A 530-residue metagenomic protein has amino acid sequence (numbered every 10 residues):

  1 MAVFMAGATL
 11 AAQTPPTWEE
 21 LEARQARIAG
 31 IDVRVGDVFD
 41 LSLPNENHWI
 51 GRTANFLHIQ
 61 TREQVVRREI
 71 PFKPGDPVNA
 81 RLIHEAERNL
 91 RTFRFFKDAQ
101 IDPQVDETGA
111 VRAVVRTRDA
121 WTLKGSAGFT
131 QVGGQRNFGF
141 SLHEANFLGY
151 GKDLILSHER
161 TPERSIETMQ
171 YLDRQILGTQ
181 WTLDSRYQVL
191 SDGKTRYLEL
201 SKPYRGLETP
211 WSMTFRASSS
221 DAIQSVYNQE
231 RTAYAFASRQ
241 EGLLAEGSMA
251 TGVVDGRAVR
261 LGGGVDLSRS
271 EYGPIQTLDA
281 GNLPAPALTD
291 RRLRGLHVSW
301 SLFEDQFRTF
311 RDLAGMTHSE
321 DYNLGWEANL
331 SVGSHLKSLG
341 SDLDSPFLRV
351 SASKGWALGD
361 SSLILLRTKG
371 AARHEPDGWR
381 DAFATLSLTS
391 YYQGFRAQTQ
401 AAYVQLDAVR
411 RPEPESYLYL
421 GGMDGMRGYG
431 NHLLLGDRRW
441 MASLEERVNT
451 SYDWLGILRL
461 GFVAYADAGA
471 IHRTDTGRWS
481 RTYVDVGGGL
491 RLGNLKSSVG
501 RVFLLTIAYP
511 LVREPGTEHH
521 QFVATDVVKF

Functional and structural regions predicted by a protein language model:
Q13-E144, I155-E159, R164-D173, R186 (+2 more regions): Periplasmic polypeptide-binding modules associated with outer-membrane biogenesis and secretion
E22, F147-D153, Q175-T182, G206-S212 (+8 more regions): Short loop/turn motifs that connect adjacent beta-strands in outer-membrane beta-barrel proteins
R34, G128-V132, H143-A145, S157-T161 (+17 more regions): Outer-membrane beta-barrel pore domains and translocons
Q131-V132, R160-T161, Q175, Q188-L190 (+8 more regions): Replace "Gram-negative outer membrane beta-barrel proteins" with "bacterial and organellar outer membrane beta-barrel
F138-N146, S165-G178, R196-L207, M213-F215 (+7 more regions): Feature captures outer-membrane beta-barrel proteins of Gram-negative bacteria and organelles
F140, I166-Y171, T195-S201, M213-R216 (+9 more regions): Outer-membrane beta-barrel translocator domains and adjoining extracellular loop/strand segments of Gram-negative
L172-L283: Transmembrane beta-barrel wall of Gram-negative outer-membrane proteins
E327-F530: C-terminal transmembrane beta-barrel domains of outer membrane proteins
